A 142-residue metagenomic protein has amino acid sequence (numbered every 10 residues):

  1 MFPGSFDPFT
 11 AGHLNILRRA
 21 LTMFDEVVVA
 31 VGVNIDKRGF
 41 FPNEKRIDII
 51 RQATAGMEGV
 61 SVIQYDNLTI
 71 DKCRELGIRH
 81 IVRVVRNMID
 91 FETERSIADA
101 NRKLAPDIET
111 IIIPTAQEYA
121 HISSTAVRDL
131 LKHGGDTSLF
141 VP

Functional and structural regions predicted by a protein language model:
M1-P142: Nucleotidyltransferase catalytic core that binds NTPs
